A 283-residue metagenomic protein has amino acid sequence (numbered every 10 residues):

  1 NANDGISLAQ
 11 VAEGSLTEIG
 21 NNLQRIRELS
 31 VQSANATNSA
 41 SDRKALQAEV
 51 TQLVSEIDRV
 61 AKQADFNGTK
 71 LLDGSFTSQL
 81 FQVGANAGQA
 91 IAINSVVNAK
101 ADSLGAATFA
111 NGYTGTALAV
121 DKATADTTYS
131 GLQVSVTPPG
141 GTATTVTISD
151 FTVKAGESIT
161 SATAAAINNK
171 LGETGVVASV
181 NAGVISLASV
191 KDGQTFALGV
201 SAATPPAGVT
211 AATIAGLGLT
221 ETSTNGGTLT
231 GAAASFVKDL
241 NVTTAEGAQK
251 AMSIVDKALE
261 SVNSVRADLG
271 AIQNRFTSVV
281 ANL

Functional and structural regions predicted by a protein language model:
S7-N274, S278: Amphipathic alpha-helical coiled-coil/heptad-repeat segments
V279-L283: Short, intrinsically disordered, charge-balanced linker/junction segments flanking boundaries in proteins
